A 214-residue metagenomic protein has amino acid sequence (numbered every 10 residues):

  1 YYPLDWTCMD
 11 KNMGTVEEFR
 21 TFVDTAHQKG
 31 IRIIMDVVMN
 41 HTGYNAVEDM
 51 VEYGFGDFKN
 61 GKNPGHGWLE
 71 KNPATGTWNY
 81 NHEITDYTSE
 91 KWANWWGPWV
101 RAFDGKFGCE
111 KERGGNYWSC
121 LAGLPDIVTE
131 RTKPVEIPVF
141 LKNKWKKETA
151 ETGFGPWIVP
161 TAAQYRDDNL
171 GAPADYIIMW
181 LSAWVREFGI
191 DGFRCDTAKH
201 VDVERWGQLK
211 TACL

Functional and structural regions predicted by a protein language model:
Y1-A183, E187-F188, Q208-C213: Substrate-binding/active-site clefts of carbohydrate-active enzymes
N12-M13, A198-E204: Acidic-and-aromatic substrate-binding clefts and catalytic sites of carbohydrate-active enzymes
I34, G192-A198: Short catalytic-loop micro-motif centered on adjacent basic/acidic residues
